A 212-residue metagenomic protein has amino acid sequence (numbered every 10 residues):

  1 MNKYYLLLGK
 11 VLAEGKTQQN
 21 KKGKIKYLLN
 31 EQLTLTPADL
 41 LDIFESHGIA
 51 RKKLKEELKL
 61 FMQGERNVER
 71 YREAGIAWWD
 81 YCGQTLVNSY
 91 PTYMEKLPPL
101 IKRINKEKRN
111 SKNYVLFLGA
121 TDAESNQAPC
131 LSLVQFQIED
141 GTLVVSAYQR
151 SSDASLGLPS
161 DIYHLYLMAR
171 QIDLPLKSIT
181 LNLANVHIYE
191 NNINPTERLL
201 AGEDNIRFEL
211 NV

Functional and structural regions predicted by a protein language model:
M1-V212: Terminal, non-catalytic protein-protein interaction segments that mediate quaternary/complex assembly
